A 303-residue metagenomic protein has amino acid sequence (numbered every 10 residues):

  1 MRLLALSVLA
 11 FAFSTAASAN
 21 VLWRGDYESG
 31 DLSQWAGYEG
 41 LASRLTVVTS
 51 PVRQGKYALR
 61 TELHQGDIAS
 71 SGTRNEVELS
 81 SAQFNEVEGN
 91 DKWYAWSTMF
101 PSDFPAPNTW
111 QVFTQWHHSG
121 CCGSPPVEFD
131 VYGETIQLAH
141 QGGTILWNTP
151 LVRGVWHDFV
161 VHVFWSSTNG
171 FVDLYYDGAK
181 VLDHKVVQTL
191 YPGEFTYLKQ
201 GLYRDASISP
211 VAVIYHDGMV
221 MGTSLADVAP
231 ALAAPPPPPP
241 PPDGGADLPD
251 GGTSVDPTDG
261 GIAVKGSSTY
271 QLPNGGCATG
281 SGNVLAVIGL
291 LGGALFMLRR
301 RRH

Functional and structural regions predicted by a protein language model:
M1-A5, R299-H303: Positively charged n-region of N-terminal signal peptides that target proteins for export
A5, A12, A16, R44 (+3 more regions): Intrinsically disordered, low-complexity segments
A5-S14, G289-L295: Bacterial N-terminal signal peptides
A19-P241: Low-complexity, Ser/Thr/Pro/Gly-rich disordered linker/stalk regions
A234-G276: C-terminal low-complexity, Ser/Thr- and acidic/Pro-rich disordered "stalk" regions positioned immediately N-terminal
N274-L285: Short, threonine-centered small-residue motifs that mark membrane-proximal processing/anchoring sites and TM-junction
N283-R301: A cross-kingdom C-terminal cell-surface attachment/processing module
